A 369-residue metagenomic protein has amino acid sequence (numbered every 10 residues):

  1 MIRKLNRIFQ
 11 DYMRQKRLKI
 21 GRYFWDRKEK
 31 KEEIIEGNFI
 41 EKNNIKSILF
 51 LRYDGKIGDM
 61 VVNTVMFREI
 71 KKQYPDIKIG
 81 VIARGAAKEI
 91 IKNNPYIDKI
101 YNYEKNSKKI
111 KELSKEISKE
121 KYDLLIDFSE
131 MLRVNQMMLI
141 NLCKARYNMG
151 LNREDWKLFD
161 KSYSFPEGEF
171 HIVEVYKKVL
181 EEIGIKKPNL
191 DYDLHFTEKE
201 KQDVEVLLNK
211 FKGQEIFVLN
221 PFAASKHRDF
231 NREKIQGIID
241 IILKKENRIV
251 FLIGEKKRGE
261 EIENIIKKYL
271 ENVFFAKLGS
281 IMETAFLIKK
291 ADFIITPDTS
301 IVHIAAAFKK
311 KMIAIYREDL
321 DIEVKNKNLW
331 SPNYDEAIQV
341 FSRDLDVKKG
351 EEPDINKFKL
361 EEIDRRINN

Functional and structural regions predicted by a protein language model:
I2-I45: Positively charged, low-complexity intrinsically disordered leader regions
I2-I8, Y12, Y103-D193, E215-V218 (+1 more regions): Conserved nucleotide-diphosphate donor binding/catalytic pocket of glycan-assembly enzymes
K4, L151, A306-N369: Nucleotide-sugar donor-binding patch of glycosyltransferase catalytic domains
S47, L51-D54, H195-E261, E318-L320: Active-site donor-nucleotide binding/catalytic segment of nucleotide-sugar enzymes
M60-I70, A86-A87, I238: Short amphipathic alpha-helix
K78-R84, F251-E255: Short internal beta-strands
G80-I110, D335-R343: Conserved nucleotide-sugar phosphate-binding/catalytic loop shared by glycosyltransferases and other
K111, K234-R317: Donor-binding and catalytic core of enzymes assembling or modifying cell-surface/extracellular glycoconjugates
